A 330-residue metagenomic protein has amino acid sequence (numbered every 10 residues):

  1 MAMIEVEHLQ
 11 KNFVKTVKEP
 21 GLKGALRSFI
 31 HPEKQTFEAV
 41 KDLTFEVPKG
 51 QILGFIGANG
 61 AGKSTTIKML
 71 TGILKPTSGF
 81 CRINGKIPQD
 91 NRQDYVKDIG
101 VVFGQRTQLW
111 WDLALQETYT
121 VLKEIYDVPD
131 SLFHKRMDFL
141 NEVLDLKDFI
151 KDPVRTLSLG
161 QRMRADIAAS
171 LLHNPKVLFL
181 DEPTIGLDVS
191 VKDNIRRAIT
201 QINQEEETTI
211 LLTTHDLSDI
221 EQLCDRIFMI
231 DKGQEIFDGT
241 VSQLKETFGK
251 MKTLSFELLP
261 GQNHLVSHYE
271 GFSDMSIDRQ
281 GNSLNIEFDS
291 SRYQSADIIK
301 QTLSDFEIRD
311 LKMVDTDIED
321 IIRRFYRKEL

Functional and structural regions predicted by a protein language model:
G21-F29, T120, E124, S131-F149: Conserved ABC ATPase "signature" region
G79-D90, Y95-V96: Conserved ABC transporter NBD signature motif
D112, P153-L157: Conserved ABC ATPase signature
N174: Conserved catalytic motifs of ABC-family nucleotide-binding domains
L178-E182: Catalytic Walker B motif of ABC-type/P-loop ATPase nucleotide-binding domains
R196-D289: ABC transporter nucleotide-binding domain
